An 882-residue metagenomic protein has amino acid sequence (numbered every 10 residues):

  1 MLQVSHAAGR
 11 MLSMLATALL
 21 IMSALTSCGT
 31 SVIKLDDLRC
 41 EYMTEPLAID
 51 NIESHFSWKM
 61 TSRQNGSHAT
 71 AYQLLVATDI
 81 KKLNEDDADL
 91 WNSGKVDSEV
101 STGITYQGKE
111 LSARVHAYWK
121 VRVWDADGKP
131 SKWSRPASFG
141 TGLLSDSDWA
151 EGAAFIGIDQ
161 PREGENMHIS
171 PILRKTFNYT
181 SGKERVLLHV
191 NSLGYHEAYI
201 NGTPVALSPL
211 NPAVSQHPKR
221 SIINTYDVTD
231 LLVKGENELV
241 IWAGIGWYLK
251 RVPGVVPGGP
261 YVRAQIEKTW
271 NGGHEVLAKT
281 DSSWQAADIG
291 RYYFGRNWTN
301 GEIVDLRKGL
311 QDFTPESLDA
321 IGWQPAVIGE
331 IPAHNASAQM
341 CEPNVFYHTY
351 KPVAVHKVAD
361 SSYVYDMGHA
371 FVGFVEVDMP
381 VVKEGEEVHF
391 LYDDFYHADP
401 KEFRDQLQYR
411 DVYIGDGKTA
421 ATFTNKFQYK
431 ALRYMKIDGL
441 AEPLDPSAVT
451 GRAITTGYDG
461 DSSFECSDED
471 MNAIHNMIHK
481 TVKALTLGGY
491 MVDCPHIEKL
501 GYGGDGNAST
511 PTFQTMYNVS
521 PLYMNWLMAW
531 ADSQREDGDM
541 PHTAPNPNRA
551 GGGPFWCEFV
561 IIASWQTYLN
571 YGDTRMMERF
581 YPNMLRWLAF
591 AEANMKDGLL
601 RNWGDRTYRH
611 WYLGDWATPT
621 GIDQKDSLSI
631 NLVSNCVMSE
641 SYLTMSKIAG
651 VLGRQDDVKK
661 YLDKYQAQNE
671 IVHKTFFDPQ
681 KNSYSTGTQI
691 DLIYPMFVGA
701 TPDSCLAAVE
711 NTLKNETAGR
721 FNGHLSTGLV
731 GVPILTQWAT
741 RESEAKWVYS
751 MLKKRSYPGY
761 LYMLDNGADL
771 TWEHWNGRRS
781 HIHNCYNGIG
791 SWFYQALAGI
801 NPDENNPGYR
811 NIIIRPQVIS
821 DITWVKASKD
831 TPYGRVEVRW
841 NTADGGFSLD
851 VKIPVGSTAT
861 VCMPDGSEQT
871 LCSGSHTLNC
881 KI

Functional and structural regions predicted by a protein language model:
L2-L15: Bacterial N-terminal signal peptides that target proteins for export
A16, L20-K34: Bacterial Sec-dependent signal peptides at the C-terminal "C-region" and cleavage site
S31-H116, K120-P495, G504, P521-L522 (+4 more regions): Extracellular/oxidizing-compartment recognition motifs
V186, V190, F374-Y392, M435-D438 (+5 more regions): Alpha-helical support elements that line or immediately flank enzyme active sites and cofactor-binding pockets
G194-Y195, Y261-I266, D281, A286-I289 (+8 more regions): Active-site acid/base region of carbohydrate-active enzymes
L239, G301-D305, I497-E498, M516 (+6 more regions): C-terminal capping/lid segments that line or modulate ligand- or cofactor-binding pockets
G258-Q265, L277-S317, Q339-C341, H348 (+3 more regions): Non-catalytic C-terminal accessory modules of carbohydrate-active enzymes
